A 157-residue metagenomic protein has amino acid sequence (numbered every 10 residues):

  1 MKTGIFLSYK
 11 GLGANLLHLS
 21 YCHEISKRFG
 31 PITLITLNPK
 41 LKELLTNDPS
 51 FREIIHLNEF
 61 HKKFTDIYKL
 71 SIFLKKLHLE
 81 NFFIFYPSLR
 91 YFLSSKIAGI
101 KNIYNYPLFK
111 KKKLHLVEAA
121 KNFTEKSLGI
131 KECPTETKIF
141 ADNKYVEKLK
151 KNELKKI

Functional and structural regions predicted by a protein language model:
M1-I157: Catalytic machinery of carbohydrate-active enzymes, primarily nucleotide-sugar-dependent glycosyltransferases
